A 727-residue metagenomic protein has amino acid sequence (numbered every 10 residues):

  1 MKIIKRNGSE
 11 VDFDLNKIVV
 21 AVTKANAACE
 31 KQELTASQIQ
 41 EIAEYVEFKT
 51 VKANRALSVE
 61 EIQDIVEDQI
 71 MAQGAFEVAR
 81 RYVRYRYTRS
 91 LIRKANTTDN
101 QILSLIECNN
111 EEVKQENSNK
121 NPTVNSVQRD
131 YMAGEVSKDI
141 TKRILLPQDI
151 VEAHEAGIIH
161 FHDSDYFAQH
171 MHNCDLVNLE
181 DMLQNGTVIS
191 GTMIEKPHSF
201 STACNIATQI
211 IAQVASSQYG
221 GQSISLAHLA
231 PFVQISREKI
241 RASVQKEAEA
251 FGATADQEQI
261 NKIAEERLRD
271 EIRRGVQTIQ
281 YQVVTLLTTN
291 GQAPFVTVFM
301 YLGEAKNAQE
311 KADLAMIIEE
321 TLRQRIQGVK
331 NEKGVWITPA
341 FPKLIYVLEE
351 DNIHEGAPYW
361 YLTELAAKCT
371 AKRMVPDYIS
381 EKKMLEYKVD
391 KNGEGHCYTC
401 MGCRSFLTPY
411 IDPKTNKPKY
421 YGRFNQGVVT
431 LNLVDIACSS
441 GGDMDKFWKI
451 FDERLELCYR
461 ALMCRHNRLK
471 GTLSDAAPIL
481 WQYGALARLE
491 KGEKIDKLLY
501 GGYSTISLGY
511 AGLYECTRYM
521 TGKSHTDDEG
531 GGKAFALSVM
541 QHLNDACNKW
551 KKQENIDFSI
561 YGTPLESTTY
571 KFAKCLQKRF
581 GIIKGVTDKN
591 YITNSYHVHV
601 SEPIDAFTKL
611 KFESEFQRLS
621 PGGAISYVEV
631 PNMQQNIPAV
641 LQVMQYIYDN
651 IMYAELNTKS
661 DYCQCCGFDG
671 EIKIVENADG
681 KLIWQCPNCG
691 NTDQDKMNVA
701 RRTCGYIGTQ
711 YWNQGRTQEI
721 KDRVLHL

Functional and structural regions predicted by a protein language model:
M1-N109, K721-H726: Charged, amphipathic alpha-helical regulatory modules used for macromolecular assembly or allosteric control
L15-V19, G74-E77, K306-L314, T521-T526 (+2 more regions): Short amphipathic alpha-helical segments with coiled-coil-like heptad repeat character
S37, L57-E60, S504, G530 (+1 more regions): Short, solvent-exposed positions on alpha-helices
T88-I92, T98-G502, K523, E529-T692 (+1 more regions): Conserved catalytic cores of very large enzyme subunits
P231, M300, I506-Y519, Q541 (+1 more regions): Contiguous, well-ordered alpha-helical segments that form the cores/surfaces of helical PPI scaffolds
I272-V276, Q280, Y519, R716-D722: Metallocofactor- and cofactor-centric catalytic cores in central/energy metabolism, strongly enriched
N688-L727: Long insertion/accessory domains within large nucleic-acid-processing enzymes
